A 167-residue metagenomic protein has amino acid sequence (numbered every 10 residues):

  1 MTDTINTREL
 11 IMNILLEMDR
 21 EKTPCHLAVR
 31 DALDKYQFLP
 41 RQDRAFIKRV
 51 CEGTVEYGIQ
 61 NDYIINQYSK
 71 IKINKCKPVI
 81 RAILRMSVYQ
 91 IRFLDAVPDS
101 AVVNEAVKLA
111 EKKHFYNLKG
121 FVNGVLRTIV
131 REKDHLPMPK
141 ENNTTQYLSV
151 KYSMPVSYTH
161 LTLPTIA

Functional and structural regions predicted by a protein language model:
M1-L161, A167: Class I Rossmann-like S-adenosyl-L-methionine
